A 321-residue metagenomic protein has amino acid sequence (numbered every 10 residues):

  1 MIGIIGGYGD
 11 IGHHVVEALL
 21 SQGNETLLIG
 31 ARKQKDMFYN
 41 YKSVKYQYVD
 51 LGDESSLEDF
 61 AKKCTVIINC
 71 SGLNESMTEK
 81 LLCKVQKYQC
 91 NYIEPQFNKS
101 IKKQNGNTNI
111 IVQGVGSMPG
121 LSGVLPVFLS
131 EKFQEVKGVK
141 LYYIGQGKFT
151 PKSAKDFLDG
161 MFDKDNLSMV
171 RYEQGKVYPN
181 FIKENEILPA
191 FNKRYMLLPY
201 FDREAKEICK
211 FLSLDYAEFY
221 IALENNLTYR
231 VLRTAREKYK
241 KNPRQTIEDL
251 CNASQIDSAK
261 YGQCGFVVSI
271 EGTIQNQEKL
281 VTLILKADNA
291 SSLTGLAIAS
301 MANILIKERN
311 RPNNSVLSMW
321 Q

Functional and structural regions predicted by a protein language model:
G3-Q22: N-terminal Rossmann NAD(P)H-binding glycine-rich loop of SDR-like oxidoreductase domains
I4, L28-I29, E94, L141: Structural beta-sheet core signal
I5, G9, Q134-S254, E278: Active-site-lining helix/loop region of Rossmann-like oxidoreductase modules
N24-K33: Conserved glycine-rich Rossmann-like NAD(P)H-binding loop of the short-chain dehydrogenase/reductase
L28, Q47, V112, E218-Y220: General small-molecule cofactor/ligand-binding pocket signal
K35-N40, V44-N105: NAD(P)H-binding glycine-rich loop region in Rossmannoid oxidoreductase-like domains and their noncatalytic homologs
E75-N166, E207: Glycine-/Pro-rich loop/turn segments that contact NAD(P) or position catalytic residues in Rossmann-like domains
R230-Q321: C-terminal active-site/capping subdomain that shapes the small-molecule cofactor and substrate pocket of enzyme
